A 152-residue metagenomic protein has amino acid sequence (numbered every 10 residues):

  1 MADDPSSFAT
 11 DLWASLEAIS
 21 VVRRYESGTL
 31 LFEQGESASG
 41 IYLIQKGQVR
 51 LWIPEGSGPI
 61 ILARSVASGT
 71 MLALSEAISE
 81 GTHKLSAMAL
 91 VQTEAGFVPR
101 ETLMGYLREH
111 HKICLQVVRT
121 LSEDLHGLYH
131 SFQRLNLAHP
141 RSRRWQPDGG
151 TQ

Functional and structural regions predicted by a protein language model:
M1-L16, S75, T120-D124, A138-R143: Long cytosolic regulatory regions associated with cyclic-nucleotide signaling
D4, T29-V91: Cyclic nucleotide-binding regulatory domains
S6-S27, T82: Short proline/glycine- and basic residue-enriched helix-capping loop/turn segments at helix->loop/beta transitions
L12, A18, R64-R119, H126: Cyclic-nucleotide recognition modules
E26, I61, E101, G127-H130: Positions in alpha-helical segments
R108-Q152: Polybasic "coupling" helices that flank or enter modular domains
